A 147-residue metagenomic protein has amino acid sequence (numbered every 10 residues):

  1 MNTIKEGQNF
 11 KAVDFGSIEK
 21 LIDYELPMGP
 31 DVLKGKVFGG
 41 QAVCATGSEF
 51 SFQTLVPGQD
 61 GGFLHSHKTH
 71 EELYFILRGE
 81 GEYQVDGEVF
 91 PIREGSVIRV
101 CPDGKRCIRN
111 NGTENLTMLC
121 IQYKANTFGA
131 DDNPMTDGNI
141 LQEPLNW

Functional and structural regions predicted by a protein language model:
M1-G47, N133-W147: A short, N-terminal "cap"/entry segment at the start of jelly-roll beta-barrel domains of the cupin/DSBH fold
V32-F38, S51-H67: Conserved short histidine dyad/triad with adjacent acidic residue
C44-S48, V56-D60, E80, K124-T127: Short, charged/polar surface micro-motifs in flexible loops or helix N-caps
T46, Q84-E88: Short strand-coil-strand connectors
F52-V56, S66-Q84, I121-Y123: Short, conserved beta-strand element in jelly-roll/cupin
F63, Y83-Q84, V100, R106-G112: Short beta-strand His + acidic residue motifs that chelate non-heme Fe in jelly-roll/DSBH and cupin folds
G87-D103: Short acidic-glycine-tyrosine-enriched beta hairpin
C107-W147: Double-stranded beta-helix
